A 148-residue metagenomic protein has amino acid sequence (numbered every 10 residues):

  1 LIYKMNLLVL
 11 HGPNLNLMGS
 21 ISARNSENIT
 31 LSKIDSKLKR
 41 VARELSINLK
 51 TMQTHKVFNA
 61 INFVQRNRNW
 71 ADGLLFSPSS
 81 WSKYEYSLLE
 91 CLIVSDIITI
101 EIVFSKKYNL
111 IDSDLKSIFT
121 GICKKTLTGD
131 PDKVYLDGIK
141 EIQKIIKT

Functional and structural regions predicted by a protein language model:
Y3-L8: Extreme N-terminal starter segment of soluble prokaryotic enzymes
V9-N16: N-terminal nucleotide-binding beta1-loop-alpha1 segment
L17-K33: Glycine- and acidic-residue-enriched helix-capping/strand-helix junction motifs
L45, S95, T120-I122: Short, structured coil segments at secondary-structure junctions
N48-F58: Short beta->alpha junction loops
T51, Y108-T148: Short, glycine-/small-residue-rich phosphate/pyrophosphate-handling segment
I61-W70: Short, well-structured alpha-helical segments in soluble
W70-Y108: Mid-chain, well-packed structural core segment of small domains
